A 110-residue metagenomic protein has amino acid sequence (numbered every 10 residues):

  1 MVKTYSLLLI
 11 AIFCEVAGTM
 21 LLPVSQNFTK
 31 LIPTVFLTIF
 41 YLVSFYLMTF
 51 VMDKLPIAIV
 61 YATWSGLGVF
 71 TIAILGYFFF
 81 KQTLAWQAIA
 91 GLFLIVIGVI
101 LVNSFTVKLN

Functional and structural regions predicted by a protein language model:
M1-N110: Polytopic alpha-helical membrane proteins, predominantly small-molecule transporters/carriers
